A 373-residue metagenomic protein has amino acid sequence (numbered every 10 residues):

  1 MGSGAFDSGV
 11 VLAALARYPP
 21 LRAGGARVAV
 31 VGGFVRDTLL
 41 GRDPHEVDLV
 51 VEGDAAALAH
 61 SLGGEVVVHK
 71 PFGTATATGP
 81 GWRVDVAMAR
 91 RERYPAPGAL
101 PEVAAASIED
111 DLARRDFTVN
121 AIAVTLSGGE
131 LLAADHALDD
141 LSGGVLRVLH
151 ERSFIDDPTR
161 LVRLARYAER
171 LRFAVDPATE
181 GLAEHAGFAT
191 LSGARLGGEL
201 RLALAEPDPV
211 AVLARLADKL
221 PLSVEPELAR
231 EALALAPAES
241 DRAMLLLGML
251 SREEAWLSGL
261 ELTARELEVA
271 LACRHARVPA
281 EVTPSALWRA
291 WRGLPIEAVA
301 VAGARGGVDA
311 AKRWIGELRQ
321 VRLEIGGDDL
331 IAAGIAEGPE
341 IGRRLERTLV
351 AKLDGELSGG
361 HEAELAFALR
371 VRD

Functional and structural regions predicted by a protein language model:
M1-D373: Catalytic cores of the polymerase beta-like nucleotidyltransferase superfamily and closely associated nucleotide
